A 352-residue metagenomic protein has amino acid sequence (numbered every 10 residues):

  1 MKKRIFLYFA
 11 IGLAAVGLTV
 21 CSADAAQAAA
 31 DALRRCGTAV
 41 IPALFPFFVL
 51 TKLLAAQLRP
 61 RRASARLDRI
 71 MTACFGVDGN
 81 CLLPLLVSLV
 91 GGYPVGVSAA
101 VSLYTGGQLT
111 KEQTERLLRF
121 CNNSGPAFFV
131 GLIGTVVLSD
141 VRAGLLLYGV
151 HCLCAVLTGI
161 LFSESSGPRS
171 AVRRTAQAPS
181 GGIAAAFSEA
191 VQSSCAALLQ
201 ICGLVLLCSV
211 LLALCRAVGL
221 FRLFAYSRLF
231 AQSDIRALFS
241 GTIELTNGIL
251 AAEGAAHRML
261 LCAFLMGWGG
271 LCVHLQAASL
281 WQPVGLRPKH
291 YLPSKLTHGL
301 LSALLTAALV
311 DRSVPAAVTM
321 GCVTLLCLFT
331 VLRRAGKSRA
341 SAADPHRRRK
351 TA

Functional and structural regions predicted by a protein language model:
M1-A10: N-terminal membrane topogenic signal
F9-S22, A29-I41, F45-V49, L53 (+3 more regions): Selected transmembrane alpha-helices and immediately adjacent juxtamembrane segments of polytopic inner-membrane
G12, F47-F48, V101, L118-N122 (+7 more regions): Alpha-helical transmembrane segments of multi-pass small-molecule/ion transporters
L18-A30, A55-P60, G131, V141 (+5 more regions): Transmembrane helix-loop junctions in multi-pass membrane proteins
A39-F48, K52-R61, L89-V97, S124-G131 (+10 more regions): Transmembrane alpha-helical segments of multi-pass membrane transport proteins and ion-pumping complexes
R59, V191, C195-M266: Transmembrane helical segments that form the transport core of multi-pass membrane transport proteins
R69-L85, S170-A186, R228-S233, G241: Juxtamembrane inter-helical linkers in multi-pass membrane proteins
M71-L138, F239-G254, L260-H298: Alpha-helical membrane segments and immediately flanking helix-loop junctions that form or couple to the substrate/ion
